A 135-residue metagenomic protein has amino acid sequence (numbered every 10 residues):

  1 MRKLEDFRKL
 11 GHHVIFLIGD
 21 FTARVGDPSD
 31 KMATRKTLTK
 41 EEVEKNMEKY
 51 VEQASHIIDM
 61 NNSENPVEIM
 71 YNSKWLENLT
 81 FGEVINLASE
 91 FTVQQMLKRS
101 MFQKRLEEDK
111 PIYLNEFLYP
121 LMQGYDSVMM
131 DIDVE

Functional and structural regions predicted by a protein language model:
M1-E135: NTP-dependent nucleotidyl-transfer catalytic core
